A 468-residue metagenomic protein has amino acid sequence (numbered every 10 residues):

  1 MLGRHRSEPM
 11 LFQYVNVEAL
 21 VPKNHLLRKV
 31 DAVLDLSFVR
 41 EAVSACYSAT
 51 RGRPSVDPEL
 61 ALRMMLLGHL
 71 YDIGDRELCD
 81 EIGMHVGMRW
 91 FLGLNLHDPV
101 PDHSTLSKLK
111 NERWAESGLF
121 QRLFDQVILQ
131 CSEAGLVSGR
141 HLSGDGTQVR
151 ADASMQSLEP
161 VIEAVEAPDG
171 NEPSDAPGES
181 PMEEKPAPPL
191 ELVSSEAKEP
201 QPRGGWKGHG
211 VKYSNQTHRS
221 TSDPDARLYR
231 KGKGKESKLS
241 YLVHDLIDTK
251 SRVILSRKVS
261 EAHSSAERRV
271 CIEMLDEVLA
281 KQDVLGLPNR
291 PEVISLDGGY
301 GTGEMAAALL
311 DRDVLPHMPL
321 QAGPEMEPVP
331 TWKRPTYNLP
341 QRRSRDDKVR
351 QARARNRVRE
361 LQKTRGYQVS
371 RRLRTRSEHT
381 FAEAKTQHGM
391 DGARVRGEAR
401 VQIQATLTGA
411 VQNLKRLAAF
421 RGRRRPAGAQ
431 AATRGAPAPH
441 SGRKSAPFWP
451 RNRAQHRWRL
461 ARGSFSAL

Functional and structural regions predicted by a protein language model:
M1-R28: Hydrophobic alpha-helical membrane-insertion signals
G3-R4, G74-G83, L94-L468: Anion-binding and metal-coordination hotspots
R4-S7, R51-P54, L96: A short, ordered amphipathic alpha-helix with a cationic face
E18-L20, R53, K235: Short secondary-structure boundary/capping segments within folded domains
K23-L66, L70: Basic, short loop/linker segments at the boundary and entry of helix-turn-helix/winged-helix-like folds
M88-G93: Secretory-pathway/luminal and periplasmic proteins that interact with or process carbohydrate-rich
